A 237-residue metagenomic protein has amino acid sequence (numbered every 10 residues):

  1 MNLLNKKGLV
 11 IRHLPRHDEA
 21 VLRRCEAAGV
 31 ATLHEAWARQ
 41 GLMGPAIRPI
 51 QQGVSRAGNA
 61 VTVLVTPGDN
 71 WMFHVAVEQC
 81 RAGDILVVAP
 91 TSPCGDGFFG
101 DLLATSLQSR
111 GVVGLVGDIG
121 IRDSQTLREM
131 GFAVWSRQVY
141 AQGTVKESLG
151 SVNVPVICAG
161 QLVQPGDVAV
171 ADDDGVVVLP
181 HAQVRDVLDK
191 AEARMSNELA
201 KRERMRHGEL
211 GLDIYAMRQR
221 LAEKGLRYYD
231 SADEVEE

Functional and structural regions predicted by a protein language model:
M1-P165, A171, L179-E237: Feature captures the catalytic cores and cofactor-binding loops of soluble hydro-lyases/lyases that act on carboxylate
